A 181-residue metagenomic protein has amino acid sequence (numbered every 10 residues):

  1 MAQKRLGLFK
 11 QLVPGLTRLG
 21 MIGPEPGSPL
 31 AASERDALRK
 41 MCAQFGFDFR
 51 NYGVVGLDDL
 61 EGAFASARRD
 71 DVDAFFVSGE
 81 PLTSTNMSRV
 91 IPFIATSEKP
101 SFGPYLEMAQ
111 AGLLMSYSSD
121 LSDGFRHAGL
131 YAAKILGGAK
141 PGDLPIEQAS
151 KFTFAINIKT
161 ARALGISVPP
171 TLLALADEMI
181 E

Functional and structural regions predicted by a protein language model:
M1-E181: Short hydrophobic alpha-helices and adjacent helix-cap/hinge residues
